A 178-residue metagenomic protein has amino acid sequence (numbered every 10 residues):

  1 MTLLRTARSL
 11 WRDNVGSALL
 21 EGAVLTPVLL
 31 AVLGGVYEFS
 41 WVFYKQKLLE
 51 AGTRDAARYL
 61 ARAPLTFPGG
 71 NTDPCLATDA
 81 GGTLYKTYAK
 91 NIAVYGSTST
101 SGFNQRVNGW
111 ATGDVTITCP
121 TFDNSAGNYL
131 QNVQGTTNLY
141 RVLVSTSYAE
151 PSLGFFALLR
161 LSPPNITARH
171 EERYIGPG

Functional and structural regions predicted by a protein language model:
M1-V15: N-terminal leader/signal peptides at the extreme start of proteins
T2-R5, K47, A51-G178: Short, conserved structural patches
S9-D13, G22, V42: Membrane-interface junctions
A18, G22-Y37: Alpha-helical hydrophobic helix detector
A31-Y37, W41, T72-T78: Short amphipathic alpha-helical segments at helix-loop
E38-E50: Membrane-proximal amphipathic alpha-helices that sit immediately adjacent to an N-terminal transmembrane/signal-anchor
